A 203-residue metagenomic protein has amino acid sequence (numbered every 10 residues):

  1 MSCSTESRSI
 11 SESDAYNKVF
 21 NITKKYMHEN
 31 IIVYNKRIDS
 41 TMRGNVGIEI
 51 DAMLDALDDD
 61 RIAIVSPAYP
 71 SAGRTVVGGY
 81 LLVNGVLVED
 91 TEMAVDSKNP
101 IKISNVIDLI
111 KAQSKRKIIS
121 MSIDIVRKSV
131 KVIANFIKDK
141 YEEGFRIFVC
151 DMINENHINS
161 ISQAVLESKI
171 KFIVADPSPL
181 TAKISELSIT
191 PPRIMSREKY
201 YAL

Functional and structural regions predicted by a protein language model:
M1-S13: Short, structured active-site "lid" loops
S2-S4, I64-S66, I147-D151, I173-A175 (+1 more regions): Structural motif
S7-S9, D39-T41, E155, P179-L180: Short glycine-rich anion-binding loops that position phosphate/pyrophosphate groups of nucleotides and phosphorylated
S13-A15, N21-Y34, S40-I158: Cap/lid and interdomain-hinge subdomains that line or gate substrate/regulatory clefts in soluble alpha/beta enzymes
I161-Q163: Long, charged alpha-helical interface segments
V165-L203: Acidic, glycine-rich loop-and-beta core segments that form the ion-binding/anion-interacting portion of active sites
